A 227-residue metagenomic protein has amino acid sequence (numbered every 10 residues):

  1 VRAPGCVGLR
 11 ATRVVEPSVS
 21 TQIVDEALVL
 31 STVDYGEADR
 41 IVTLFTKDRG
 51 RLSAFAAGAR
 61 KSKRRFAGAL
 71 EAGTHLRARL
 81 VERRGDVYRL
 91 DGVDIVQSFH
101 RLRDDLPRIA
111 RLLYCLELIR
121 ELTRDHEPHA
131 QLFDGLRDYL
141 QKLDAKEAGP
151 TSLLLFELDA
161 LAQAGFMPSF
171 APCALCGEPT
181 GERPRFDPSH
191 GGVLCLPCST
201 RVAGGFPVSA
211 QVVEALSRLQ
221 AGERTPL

Functional and structural regions predicted by a protein language model:
R2, R10-R13: Basic polycationic patches enriched in arginine
V14-L227: Non-catalytic alpha-helical scaffolds and adjoining flexible linkers that form interface surfaces for assembly
